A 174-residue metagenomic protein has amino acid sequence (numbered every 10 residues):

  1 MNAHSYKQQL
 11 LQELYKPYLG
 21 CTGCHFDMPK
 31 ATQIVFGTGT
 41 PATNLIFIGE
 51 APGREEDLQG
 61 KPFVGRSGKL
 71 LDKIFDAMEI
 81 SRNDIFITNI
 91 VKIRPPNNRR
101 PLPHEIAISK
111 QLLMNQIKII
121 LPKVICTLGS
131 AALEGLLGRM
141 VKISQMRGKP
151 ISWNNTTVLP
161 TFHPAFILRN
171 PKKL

Functional and structural regions predicted by a protein language model:
M1-L174: A polyanion-binding, active-site-adjacent surface
